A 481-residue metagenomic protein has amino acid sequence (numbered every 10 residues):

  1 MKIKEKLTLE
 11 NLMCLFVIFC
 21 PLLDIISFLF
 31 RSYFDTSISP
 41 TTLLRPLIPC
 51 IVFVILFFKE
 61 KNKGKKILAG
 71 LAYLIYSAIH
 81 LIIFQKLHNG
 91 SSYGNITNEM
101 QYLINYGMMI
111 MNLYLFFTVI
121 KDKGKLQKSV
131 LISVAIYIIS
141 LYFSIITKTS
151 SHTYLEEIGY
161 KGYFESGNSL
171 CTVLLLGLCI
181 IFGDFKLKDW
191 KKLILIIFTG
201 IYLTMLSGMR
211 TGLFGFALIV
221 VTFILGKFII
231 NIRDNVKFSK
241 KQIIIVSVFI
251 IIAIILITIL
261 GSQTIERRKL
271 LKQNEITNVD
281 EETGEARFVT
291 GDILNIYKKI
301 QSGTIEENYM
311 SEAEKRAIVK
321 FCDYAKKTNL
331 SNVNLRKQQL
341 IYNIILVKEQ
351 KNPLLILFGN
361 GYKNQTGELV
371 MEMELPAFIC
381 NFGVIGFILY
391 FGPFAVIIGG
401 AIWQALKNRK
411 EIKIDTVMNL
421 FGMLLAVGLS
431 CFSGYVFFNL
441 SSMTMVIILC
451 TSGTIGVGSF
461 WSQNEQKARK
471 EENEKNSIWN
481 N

Functional and structural regions predicted by a protein language model:
M1-K4, N11-I18, L47-E60, L175-F185 (+1 more regions): Hydrophobic, aromatic-rich transmembrane alpha-helices and their immediate juxtamembrane boundary segments
M1-K59, S77-H88: N-terminal signal-anchor transmembrane segment
L12-V17, F382, I398-S433: Loop-to-helix entry and N-terminal half of a specific, functionally important transmembrane alpha helix in multi-pass
T41-I48, I67-F84, G90-T118: Aromatic-anchored transmembrane helix interface
G124-S151, E165-I230, L256: Alpha-helical transmembrane segments of multi-pass inner-membrane proteins
S151, K161, N308-I385: Long extracytoplasmic/lumenal interhelical loops at the membrane interface of multi-pass membrane proteins
K227-D323, K348-Q350: A membrane-periplasm/extracellular boundary helix in multi-pass inner-membrane enzymes that assemble envelope glycans
N419-V427, V436-N481: Transmembrane alpha-helices of multi-pass inner-membrane enzymes
